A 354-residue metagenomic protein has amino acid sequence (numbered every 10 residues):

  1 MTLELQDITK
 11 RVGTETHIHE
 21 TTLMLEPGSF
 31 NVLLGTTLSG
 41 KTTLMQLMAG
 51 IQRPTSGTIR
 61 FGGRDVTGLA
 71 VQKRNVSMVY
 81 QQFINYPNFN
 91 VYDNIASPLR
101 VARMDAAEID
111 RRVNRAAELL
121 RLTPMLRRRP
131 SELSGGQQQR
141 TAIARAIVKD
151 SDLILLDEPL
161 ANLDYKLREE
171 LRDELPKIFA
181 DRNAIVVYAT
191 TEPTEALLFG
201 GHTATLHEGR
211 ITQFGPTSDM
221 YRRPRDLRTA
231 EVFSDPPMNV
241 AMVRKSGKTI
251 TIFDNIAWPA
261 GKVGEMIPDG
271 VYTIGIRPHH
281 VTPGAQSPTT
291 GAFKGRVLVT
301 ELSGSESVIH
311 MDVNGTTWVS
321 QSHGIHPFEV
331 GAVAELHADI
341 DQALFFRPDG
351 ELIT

Functional and structural regions predicted by a protein language model:
L3, I18-E20: Conserved structural motif at the start of ABC-family nucleotide-binding domains
L34-T36: The feature captures the beta-strand-to-loop junction immediately N-terminal to the Walker
T42-M45, T141: ABC ATPase nucleotide-binding domain helices that frame the ATP-binding cleft
A49: Helix-to-loop junction immediately C-terminal to a conserved catalytic motif
T55-T58, E208: Conserved coupling/switch loops of ABC nucleotide-binding domains, chiefly the family-specific signature
G57-D65: Conserved ABC transporter NBD signature motif
R74-S77, Q81, N85-R228: ABC ATPase nucleotide-binding domains
M238, K248-T354: Non-catalytic connector elements of ABC transporters
